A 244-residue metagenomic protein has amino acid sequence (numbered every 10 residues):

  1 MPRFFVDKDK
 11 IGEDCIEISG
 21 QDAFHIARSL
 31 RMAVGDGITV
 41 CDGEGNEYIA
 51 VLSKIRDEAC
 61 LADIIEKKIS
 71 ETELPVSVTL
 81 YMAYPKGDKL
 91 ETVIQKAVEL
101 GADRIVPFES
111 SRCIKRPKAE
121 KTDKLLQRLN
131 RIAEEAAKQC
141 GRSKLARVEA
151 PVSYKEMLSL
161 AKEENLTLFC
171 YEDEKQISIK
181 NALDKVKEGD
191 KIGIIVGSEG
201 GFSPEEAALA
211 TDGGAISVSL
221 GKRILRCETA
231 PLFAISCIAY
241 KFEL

Functional and structural regions predicted by a protein language model:
M1-I69: N-terminal positively charged helical leader segments and presequences
D9, K67, E109-R112, K222-R223: Short, ordered loop/turn segments at secondary-structure junctions
I38, T72-Y81, L183, K187-G189: Mobile, glycine- and charge-enriched loop segments and immediately flanking short secondary-structure elements within
A62, L145-E149, S217: Generic structural signal for residues in well-ordered beta-strands
E71-L168: RNA substrate-binding interface of SAM-dependent RNA methyltransferases
T167-G201, E205-E206, A215-S219: Active-site/ligand-binding-proximal alpha/beta "capping" segment
P204-L244: Structured adenosyl-cofactor binding patch, chiefly the S-adenosyl-L-methionine
